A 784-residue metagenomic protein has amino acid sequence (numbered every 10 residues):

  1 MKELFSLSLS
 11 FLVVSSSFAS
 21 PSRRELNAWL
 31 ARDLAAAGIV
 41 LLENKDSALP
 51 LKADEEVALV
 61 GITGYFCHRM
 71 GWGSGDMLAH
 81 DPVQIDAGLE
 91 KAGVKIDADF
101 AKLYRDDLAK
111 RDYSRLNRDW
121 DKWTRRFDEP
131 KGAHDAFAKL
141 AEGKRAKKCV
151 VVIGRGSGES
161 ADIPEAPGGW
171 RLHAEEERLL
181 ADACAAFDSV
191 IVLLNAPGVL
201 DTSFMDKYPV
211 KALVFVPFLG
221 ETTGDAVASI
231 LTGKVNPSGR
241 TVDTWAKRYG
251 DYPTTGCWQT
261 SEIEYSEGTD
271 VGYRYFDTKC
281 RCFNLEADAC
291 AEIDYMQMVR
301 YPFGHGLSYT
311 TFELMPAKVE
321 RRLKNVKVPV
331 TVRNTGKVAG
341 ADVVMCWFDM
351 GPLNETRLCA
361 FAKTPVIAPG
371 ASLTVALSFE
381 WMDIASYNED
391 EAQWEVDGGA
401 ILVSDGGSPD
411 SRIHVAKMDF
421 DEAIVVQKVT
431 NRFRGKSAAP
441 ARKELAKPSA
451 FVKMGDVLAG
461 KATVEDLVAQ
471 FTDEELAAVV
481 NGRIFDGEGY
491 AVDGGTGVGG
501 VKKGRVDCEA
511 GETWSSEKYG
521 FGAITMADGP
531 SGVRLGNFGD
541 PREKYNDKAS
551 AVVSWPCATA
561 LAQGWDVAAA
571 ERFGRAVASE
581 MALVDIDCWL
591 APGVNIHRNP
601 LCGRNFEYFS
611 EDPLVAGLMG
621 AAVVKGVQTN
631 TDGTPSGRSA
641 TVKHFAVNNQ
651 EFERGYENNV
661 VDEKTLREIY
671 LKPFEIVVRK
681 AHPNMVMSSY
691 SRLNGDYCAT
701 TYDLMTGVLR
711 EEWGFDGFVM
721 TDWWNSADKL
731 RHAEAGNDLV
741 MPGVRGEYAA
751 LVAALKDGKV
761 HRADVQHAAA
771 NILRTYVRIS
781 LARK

Functional and structural regions predicted by a protein language model:
M1-F5, S16-S411, K417-D419, I424-K784: Glycoside hydrolase catalytic-domain context in secreted enzymes
S6-S10: Sec-dependent N-terminal signal peptides
